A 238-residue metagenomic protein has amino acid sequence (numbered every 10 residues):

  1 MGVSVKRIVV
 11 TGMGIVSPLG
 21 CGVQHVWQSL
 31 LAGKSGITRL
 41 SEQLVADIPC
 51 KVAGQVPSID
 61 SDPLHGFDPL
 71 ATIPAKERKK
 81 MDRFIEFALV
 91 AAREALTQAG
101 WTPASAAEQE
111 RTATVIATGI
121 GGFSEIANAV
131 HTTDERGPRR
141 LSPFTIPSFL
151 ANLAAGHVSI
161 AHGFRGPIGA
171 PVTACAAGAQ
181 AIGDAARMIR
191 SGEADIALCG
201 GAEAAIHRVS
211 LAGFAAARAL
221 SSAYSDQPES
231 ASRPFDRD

Functional and structural regions predicted by a protein language model:
M1-E77: ACP-dependent fatty acid/polyketide chain-elongation machinery
G2-V5, C21, A32-E42, R78 (+2 more regions): Acyl-thioester C-C bond-transforming condensing/cleaving domain
M13, A117-G119: Structured loops at beta-to-helix junctions and adjacent beta-edge loops in soluble globular domains
I15, M81, P171: Generic anion/oxyanion-binding catalytic loop in active/binding sites
H25, S29, F84-A91, A177 (+1 more regions): Generic hydrophobic secondary-structure packing signal
Q43-W101, A151-R165: A glycine- and small-residue-enriched flexible loop/hinge segment at structural boundaries
